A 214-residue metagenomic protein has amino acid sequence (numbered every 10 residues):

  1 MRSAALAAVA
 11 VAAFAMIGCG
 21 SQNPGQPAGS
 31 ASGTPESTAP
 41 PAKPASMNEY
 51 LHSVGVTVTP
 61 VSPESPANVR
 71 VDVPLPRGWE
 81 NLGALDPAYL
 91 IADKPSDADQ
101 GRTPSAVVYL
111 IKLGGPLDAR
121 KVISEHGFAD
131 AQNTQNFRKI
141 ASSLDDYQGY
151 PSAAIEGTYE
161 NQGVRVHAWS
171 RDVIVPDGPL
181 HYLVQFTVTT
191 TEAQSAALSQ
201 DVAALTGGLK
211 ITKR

Functional and structural regions predicted by a protein language model:
M1-L90, T189-R214: N-terminal targeting sequences that direct proteins away from the cytosol to non-cytosolic compartments
P66-R70, T103-S105, Y150, H181: Extracytoplasmic
Y89-K94, H167-D177: Short, surface-exposed beta-strand/loop micro-motifs that present aromatic residues
A92-V122: A short acidic-to-branched-hydrophobic micro-motif
A98-R102, Q162-V166, P176-Y182: Short, solvent-exposed loop/turn segments that connect beta-strands within catalytic domains and beta-strand-rich
A106, H181-T191: Short, well-ordered beta-strand elements
G114-G115, D146, Y159-Q162, T190-Q194: Solvent-exposed loop/turn segments at secondary-structure junctions within structured extracellular/periplasmic domains
S124-I174: Signature of long, low-cysteine stretches enriched in small and polar/charged residues
